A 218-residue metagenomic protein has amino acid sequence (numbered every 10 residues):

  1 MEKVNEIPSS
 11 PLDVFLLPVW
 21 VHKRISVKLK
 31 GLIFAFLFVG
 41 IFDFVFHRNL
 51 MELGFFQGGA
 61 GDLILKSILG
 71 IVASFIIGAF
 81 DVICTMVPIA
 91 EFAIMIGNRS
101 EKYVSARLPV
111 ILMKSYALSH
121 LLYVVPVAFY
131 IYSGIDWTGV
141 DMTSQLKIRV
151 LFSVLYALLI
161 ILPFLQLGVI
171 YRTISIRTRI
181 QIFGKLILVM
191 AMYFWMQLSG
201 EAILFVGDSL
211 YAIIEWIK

Functional and structural regions predicted by a protein language model:
M1-I7, I68-A93, F152-P163, L167-I170: Alpha-helical transmembrane segments and their immediate interhelical/interface regions in integral membrane proteins
M1-L65: N-terminal juxtamembrane cytosolic/stromal segments of multi-pass membrane proteins
D13-R24, I94-G97, V110, I176-R179: Short amphipathic alpha-helical coupling elements at transmembrane boundaries
W20, V27, G58-S74, Y103-I111 (+3 more regions): Membrane-helix interfacial "entry" motifs
H47-M51, I89-G97, P126, Y130 (+4 more regions): Membrane-water interface at transmembrane helix exits
D62-G134: Alpha-helical transmembrane segments with an aromatic anchor "belt"
Y103-L204: Hydrophobic alpha-helical transmembrane segments and adjacent short intramembrane/lumenal linkers of inner/organellar
S199-K218: Juxtamembrane boundary at the C-terminal end of a transmembrane helix
